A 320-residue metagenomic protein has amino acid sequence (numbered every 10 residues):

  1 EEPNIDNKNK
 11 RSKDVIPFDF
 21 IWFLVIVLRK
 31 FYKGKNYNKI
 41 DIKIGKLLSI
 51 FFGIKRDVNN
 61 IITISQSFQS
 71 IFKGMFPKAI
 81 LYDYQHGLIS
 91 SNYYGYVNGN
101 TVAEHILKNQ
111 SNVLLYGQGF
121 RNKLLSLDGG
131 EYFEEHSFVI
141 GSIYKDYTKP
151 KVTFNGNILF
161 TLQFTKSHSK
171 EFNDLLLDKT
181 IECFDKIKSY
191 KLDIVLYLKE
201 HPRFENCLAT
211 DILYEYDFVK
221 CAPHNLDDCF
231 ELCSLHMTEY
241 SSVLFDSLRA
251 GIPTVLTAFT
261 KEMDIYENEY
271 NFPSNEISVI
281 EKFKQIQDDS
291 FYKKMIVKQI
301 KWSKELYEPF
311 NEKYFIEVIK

Functional and structural regions predicted by a protein language model:
E1-E134, F138-V139: Active-site and donor-binding regions of nucleotide-sugar-utilizing enzymes
P3-K8, Q69-I71, S91-N92, F120-S126 (+4 more regions): Short, charged/polar "capping" segments at the starts of alpha-helices and the immediately preceding loops
D6-N9, S91-N98, Y147-K151, D228-C233 (+3 more regions): Short, charged, surface-exposed secondary-structure boundary motifs
D41-F51, N173-I187, I280, N311-F315: Well-ordered, non-membrane alpha-helical segments in soluble/globular domains
E134, T210-Y214, Y240-Y307: Catalytic binding pocket for nucleotide-activated donors in carbohydrate/polymer assembly enzymes
S137-T210: Conserved catalytic-core segment of nucleotide-activated headgroup transferases in glycan assembly
P202-A250: Donor nucleotide-activated moiety binding/catalytic core segment of transferases that use nucleotide-activated donors
S303-K320: C-terminal alpha-helical cap of glycosyltransferases
